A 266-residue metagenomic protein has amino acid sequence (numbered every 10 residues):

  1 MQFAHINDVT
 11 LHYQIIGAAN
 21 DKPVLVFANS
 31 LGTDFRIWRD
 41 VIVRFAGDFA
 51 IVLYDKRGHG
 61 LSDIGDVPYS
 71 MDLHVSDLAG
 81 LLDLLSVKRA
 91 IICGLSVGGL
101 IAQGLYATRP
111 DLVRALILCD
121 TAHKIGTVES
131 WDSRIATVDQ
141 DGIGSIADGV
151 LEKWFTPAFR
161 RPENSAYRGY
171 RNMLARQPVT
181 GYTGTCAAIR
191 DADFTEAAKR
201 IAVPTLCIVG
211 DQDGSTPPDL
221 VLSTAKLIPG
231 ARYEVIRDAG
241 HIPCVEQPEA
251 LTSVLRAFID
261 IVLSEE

Functional and structural regions predicted by a protein language model:
V9-I64: Conserved HGGG/HGGXW glycine-rich cap/lid loop of the alpha/beta-hydrolase fold
R36-V43, V52-C93, S253: Active-site loop/oxyanion-hole signature of alpha/beta-hydrolase fold enzymes
L100-T108, L112-A147: Flexible "cap/lid" loop of the alpha/beta hydrolase fold
G126-E129, Q140-R200: Conserved alpha/beta-hydrolase catalytic His-Asp/Glu region
I201, C207-V209: Short beta-strand/loop motif that positions the catalytic acidic residue of the alpha/beta-hydrolase fold
V203, P217-K226: Short alpha-helix in the alpha/beta-hydrolase fold that links the catalytic acid
D211-T216: Acidic catalytic loop of the alpha/beta-hydrolase fold
A231-E266: Catalytic active-site module of serine/aspartate enzymes centered on a nucleophile-bearing elbow/loop
